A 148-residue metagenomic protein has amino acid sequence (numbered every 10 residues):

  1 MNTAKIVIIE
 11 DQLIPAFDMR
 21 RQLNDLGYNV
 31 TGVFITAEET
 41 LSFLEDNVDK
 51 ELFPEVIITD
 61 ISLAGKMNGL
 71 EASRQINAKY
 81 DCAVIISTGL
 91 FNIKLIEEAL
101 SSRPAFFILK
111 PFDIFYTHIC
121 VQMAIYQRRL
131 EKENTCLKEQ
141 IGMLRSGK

Functional and structural regions predicted by a protein language model:
E10: Conserved acidic carboxylate
R20, N29, V33-V56, A64: Acidic, metal-coordinating helix/loop segments flanking the phosphotransfer/catalytic sites of two-component signaling
I57-I61, A72: Active-site T/S-Asp motif of two-component receiver
M67, E71, L90-F106, Y116: Alpha4 helix (beta4-alpha4-beta5 surface) of REC/receiver domains from two-component response regulators
N68-C82: Short amphipathic alpha-helix used as the core "switch/output" element in two-component signaling
T88, K110: A Lys-centered signature of the CheY-like receiver
K94, F112-V121, R129: C-terminal output helix
Y126-K148: C-terminal output/effector regions of signal-responsive regulators
